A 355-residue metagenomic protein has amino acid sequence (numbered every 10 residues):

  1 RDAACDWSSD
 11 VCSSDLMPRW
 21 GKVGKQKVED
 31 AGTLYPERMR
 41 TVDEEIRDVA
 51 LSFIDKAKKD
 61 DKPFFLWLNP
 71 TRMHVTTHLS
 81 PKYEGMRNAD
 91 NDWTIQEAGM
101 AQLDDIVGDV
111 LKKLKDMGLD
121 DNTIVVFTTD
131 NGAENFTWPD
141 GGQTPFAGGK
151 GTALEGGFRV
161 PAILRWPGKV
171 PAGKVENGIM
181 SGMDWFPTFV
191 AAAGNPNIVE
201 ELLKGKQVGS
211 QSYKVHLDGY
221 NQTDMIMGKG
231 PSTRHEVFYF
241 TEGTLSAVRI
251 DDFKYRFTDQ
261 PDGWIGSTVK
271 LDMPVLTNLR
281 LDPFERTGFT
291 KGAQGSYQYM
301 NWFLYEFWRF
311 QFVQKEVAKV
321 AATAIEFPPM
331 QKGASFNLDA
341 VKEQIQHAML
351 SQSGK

Functional and structural regions predicted by a protein language model:
R1-C12: Single conserved hydrophobic/aromatic residue that forms the stacking wall/gate of nucleotide- or nucleobase-binding
D30-E44, A89-Q102: The substrate-binding groove and active-site-proximal loops of carbohydrate-active enzymes, especially glycoside
A50-Q96, E134-F136, D140-T144: Active-site His/acidic residue clusters
K59-L66, L119-V125, R159-V160, P231-H235 (+1 more regions): Loop/turn elements at helix/coil->beta-strand transitions in domains of secreted/extracellular proteins
K62, I250, Y255, P261-D262 (+2 more regions): Long, internal low-complexity/basic segments
K62-P63, N69, Q102-W138: Metal-dependent active-site segment of extracytoplasmic phospho-/sulfohydrolases and closely related
L66-H78, F127-A133, F240-T244, F327-A340: Short, solvent-exposed turn/loop segments enriched in Gly/Ser/Thr/Pro and often Arg
G108-D116, G142-P231, P283-T287, G292-A293: Substrate-binding rim/cap in mid-to-C-terminal beta-strand-loop elements of soluble/periplasmic
